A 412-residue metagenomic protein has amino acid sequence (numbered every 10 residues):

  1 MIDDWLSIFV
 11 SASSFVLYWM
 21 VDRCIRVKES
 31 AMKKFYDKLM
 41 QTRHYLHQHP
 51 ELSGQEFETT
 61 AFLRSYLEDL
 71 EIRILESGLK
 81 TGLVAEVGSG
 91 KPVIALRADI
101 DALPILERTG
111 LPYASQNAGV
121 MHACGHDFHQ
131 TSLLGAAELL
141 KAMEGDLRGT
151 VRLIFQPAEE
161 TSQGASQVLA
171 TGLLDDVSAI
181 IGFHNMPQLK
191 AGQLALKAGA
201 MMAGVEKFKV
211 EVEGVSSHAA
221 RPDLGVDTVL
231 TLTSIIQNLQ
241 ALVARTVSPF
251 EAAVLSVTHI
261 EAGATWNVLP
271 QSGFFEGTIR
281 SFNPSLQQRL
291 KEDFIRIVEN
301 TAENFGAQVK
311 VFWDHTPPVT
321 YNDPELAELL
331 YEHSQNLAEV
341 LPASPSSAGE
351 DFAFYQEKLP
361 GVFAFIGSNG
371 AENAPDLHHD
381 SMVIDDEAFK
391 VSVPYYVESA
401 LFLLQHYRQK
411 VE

Functional and structural regions predicted by a protein language model:
V10-L17: Single-pass alpha-helical transmembrane signal-anchor segments in small membrane proteins across taxa
K28-E29, K33-H122, D127, T131 (+1 more regions): Acidic/His- and Gly-rich active-site-bordering loop/insert found across diverse amide/peptide-bond hydrolases
L46, A85, L96, H126 (+8 more regions): Divalent metal-coordination and catalytic microenvironments
L83-V84, L103-I105, L111-M121, F128 (+3 more regions): Histidine/acidic-residue-rich, glycine-tolerant segments that coordinate divalent metal ions
T233-E412: Metal-dependent amide/peptide-bond hydrolase catalytic core, centered on the "pita-bread" metallohydrolase fold
